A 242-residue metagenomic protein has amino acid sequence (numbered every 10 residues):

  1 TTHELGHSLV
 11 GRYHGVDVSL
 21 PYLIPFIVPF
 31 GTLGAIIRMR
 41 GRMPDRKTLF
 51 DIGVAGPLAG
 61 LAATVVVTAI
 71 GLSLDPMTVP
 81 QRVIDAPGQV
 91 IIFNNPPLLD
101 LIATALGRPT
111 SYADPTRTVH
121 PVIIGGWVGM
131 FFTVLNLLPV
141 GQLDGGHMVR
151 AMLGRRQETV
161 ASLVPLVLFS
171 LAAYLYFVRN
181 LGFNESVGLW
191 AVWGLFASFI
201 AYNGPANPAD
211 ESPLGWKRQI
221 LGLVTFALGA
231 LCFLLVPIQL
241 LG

Functional and structural regions predicted by a protein language model:
T1-G242: Hydrophobic transmembrane alpha-helices and their immediate loop junctions in multi-pass integral membrane proteins
